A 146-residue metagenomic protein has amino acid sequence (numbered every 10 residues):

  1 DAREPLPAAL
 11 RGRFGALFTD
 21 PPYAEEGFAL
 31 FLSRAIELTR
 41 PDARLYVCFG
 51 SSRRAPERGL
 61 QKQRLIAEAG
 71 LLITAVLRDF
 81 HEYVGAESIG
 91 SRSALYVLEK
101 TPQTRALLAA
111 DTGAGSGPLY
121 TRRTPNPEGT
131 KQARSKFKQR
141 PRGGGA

Functional and structural regions predicted by a protein language model:
A2-E4, K100-T101: Long, compositionally biased, intrinsically disordered segments
R3-F18, E25: A short acidic, Gly/Pro-enriched loop at the edge of an enzyme's catalytic core that lines a small-molecule cofactor
T19-P22, V47-F49: Short His-Asn-centered micro-motif
Y23-A24, R54: Glycine-/small-residue-rich active-site loops that bind phosphorylated ligands and cofactors
A24-A35: A short, conserved alpha-helix within the catalytic core of class I
F28-A29, E57, L108: Short glycine-/acidic-enriched loop or helix-start segments at secondary-structure transitions that form or flank
S33-A94: C-terminal substrate-binding/active-site "lid" region of AdoMet-derived donor-dependent transferases
T74, R78-A146: SAM/dcSAM-binding transferase cores
